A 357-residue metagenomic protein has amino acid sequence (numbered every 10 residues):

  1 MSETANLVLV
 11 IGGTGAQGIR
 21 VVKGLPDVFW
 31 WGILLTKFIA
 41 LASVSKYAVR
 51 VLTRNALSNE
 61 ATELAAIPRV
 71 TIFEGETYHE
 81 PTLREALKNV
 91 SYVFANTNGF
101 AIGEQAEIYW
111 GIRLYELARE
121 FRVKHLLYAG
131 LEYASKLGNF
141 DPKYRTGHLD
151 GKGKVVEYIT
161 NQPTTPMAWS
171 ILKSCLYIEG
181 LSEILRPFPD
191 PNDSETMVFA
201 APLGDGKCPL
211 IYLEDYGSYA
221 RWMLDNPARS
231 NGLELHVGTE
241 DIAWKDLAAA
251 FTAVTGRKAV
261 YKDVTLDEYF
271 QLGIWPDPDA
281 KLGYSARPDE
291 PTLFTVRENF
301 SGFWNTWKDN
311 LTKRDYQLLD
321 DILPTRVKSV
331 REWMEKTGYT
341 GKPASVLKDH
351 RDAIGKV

Functional and structural regions predicted by a protein language model:
S2-A65, Y78-P81, A86, A95 (+7 more regions): Oxidoreductase cofactor-interface core, primarily capturing Rossmann-like NAD(P)-dependent enzymes
G75: Cofactor-binding loops of NAD(P)H-dependent oxidoreductases, dominated by short-chain dehydrogenase/reductases
V90: An anion/phosphate-binding loop that grips the pyrophosphate of nucleotide cofactors and donors
E240-I242, R257-V264, D321-K328: Short, exposed beta-strand "edge-strand" segments with a Pro/Gly-rich flavor and a Y/T-containing core
L266-V357: A hydrophobic C-terminal alpha-helical subdomain
